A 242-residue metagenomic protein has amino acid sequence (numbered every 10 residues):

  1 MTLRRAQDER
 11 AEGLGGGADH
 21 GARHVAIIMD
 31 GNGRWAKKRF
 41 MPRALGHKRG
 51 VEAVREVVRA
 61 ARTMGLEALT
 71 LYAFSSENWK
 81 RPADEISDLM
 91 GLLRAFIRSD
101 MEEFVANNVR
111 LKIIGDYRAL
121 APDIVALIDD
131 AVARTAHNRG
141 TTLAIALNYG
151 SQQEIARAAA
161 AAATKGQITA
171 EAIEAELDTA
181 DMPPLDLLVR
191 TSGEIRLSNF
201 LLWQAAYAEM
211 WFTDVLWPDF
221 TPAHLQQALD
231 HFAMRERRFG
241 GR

Functional and structural regions predicted by a protein language model:
M1-R242: Flexible, compositionally biased loop and terminal segments
